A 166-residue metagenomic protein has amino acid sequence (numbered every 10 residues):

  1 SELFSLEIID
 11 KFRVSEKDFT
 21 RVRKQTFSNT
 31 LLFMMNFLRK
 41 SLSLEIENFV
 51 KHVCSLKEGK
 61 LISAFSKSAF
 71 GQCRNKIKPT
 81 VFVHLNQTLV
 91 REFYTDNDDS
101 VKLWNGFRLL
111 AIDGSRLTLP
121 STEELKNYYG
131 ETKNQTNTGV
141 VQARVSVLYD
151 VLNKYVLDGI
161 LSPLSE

Functional and structural regions predicted by a protein language model:
S1-E166: Conserved, well-structured functional cores that handle cations and Mg-NTP chemistry
